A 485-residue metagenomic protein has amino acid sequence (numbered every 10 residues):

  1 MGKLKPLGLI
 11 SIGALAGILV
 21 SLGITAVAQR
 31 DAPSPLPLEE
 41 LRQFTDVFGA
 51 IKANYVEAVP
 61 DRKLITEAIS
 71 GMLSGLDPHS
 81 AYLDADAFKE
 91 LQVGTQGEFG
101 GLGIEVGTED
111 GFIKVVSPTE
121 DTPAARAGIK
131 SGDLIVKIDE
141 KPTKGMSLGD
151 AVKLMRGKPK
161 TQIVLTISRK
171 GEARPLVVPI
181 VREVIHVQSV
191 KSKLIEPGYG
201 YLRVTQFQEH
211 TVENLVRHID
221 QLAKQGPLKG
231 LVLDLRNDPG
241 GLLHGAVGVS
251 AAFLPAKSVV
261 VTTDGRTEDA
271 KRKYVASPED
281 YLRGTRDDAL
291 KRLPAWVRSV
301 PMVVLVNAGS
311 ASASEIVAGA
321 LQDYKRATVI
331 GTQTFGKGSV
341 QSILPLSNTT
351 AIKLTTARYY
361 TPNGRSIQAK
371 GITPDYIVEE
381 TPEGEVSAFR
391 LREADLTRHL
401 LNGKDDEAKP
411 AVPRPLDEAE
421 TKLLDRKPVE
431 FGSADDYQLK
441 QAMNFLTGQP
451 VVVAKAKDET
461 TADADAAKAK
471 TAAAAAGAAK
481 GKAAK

Functional and structural regions predicted by a protein language model:
G2-T25, K191-K485: C-terminal "post-core" interaction segments
A32-S80: N-terminal activation segment of mature serine protease catalytic domains
E39, E120-D133, Q188-K191, K291-R292: PDZ/PDZ-like domain micro-motif
F48, K52, A124-S147, L231-V232 (+2 more regions): Conserved PDZ fold ligand-binding element
E67, A81-S117: PDZ/PDZ-like peptide-tail recognition elements
Q96-G100, T108-F112, I129-K130, G157-T161 (+8 more regions): Short flexible coil/turn linkers enriched for glycine and charged/polar residues that connect secondary-structure
G111-K114, V136, D150-K191, T355-T356 (+1 more regions): PDZ-domain C-terminal substructure recognizer with occasional recognition of PDZ-binding tails
L134-T166, G245, K337-I343: PDZ domains, with a preference for the canonical peptide-binding region formed by the helix
